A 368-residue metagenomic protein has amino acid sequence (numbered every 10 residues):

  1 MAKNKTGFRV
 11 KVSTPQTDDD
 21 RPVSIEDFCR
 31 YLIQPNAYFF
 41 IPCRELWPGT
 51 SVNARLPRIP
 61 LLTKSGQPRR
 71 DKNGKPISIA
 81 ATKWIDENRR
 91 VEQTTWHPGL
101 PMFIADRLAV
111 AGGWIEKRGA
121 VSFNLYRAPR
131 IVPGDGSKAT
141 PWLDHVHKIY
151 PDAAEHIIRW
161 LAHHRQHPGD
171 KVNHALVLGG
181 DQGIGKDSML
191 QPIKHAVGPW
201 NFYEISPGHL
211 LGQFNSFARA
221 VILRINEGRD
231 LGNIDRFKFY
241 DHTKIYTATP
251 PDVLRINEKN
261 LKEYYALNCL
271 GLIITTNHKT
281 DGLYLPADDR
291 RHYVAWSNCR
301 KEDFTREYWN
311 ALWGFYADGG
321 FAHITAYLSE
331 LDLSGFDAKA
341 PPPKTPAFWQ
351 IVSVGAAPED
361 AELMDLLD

Functional and structural regions predicted by a protein language model:
M1-E155, G169, N215-A218, T280: N-terminal nucleic-acid engagement/recognition segments and initiation subdomains in replication, restriction
G112-G228, F239, Y293-W296, T325-S329: P-loop NTPase catalytic core of nucleic-acid-dependent motor ATPases
L178, Q182, S334-D368: DNA transaction DNA-binding modules
G212-A218, I256-T275: AAA+/SF3 P-loop NTPase mechanochemical coupling elements
V221-T247, G282-D288: Conserved AAA+/SF3 P-loop NTPase catalytic/coupling segment centered on the Walker-B
R229-D230, N277-D281, N298-D303: Conserved nucleotide-binding/hydrolysis micro-motifs of P-loop NTPases
K238-Y264: Conserved catalytic/switch belt of AAA+ P-loop NTPases
Y284-K301: A short helix-turn-beta junction within AAA+ P-loop NTPase domains corresponding to the substrate/partner-engaging
